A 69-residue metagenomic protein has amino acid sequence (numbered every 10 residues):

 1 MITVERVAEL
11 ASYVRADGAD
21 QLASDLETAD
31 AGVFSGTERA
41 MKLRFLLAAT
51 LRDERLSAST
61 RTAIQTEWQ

Functional and structural regions predicted by a protein language model:
M1-Q69: C-terminal-biased regions
